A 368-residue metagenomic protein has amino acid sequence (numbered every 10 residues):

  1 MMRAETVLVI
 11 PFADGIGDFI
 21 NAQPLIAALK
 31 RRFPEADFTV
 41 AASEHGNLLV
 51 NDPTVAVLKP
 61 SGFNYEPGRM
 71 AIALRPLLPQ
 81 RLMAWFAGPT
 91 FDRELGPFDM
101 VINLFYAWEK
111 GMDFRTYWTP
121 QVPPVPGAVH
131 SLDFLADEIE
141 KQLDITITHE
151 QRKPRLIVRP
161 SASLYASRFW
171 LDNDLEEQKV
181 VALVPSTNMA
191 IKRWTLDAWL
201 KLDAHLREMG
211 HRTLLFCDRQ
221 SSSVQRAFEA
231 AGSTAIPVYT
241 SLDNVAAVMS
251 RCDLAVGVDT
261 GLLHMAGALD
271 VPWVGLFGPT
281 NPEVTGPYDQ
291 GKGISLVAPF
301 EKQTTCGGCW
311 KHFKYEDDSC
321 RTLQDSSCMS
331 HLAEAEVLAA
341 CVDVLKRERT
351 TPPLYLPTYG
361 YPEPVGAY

Functional and structural regions predicted by a protein language model:
M1-Y368: Catalytic machinery of carbohydrate-active enzymes, primarily nucleotide-sugar-dependent glycosyltransferases
